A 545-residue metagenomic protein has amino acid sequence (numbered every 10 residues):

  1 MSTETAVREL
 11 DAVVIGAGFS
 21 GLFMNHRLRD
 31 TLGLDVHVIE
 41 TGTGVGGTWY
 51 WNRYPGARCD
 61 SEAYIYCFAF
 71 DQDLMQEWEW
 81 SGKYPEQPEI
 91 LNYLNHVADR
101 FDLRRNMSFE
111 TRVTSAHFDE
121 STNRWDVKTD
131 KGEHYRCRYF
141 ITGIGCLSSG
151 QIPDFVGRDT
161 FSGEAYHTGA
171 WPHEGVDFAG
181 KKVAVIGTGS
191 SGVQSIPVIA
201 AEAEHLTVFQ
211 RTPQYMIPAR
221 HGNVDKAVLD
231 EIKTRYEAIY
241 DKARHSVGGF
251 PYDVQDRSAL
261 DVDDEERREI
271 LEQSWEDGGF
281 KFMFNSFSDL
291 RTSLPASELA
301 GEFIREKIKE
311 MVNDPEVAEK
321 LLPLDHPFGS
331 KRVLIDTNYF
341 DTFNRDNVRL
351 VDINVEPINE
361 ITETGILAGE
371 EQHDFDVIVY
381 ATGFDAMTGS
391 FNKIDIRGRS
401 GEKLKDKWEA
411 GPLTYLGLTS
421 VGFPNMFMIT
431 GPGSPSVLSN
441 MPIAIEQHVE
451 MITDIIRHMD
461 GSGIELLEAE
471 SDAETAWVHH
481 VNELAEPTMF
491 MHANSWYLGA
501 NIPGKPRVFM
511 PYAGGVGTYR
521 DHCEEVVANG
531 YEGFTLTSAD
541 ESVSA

Functional and structural regions predicted by a protein language model:
S2-A12, A17, L22-R158, E174-G175 (+3 more regions): N-terminal FAD-binding dinucleotide-binding subdomain shared by FAD-dependent oxidases/monooxygenases
Y166: Short, conserved beta-strand/beta-arch hydrophobic-aromatic motifs that form part of recognition grooves or interface
P172, V176-F178, V183-I186: A conserved hydrophobic secondary-structure block that centers on an alpha-helix together with its immediately flanking
V198: Active-site-proximal cofactor/substrate-binding loop regions of enzyme domains
